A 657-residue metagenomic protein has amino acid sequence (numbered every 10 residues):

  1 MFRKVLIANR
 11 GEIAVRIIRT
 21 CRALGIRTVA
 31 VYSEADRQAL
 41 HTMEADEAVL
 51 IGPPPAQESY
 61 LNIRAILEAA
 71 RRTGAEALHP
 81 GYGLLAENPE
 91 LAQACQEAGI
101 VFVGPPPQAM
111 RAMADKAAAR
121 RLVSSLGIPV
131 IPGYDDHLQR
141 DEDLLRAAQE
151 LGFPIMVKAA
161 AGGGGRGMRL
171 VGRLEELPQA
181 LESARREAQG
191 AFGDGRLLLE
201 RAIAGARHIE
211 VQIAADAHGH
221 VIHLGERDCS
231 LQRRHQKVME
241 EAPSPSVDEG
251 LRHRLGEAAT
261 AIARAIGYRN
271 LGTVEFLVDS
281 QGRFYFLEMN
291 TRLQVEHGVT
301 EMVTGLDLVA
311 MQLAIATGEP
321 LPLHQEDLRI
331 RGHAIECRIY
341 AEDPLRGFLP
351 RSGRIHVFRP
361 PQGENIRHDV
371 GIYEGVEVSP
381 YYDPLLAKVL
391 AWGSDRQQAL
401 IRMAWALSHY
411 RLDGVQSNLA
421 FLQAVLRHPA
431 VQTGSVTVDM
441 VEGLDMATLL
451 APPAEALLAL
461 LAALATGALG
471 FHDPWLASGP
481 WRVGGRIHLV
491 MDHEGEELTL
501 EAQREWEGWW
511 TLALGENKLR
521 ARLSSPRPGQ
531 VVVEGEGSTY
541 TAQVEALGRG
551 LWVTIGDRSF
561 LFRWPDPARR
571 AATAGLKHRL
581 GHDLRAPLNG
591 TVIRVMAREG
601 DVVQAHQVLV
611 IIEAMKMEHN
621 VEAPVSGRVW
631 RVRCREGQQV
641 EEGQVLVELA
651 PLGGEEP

Functional and structural regions predicted by a protein language model:
M1-V274, V278-E296: N-terminal beta-alpha lobe that positions the nucleotide/phosphoryl donor in ATP/NTP-coupled carboxylate activation
A77, A86-A94, E336, R346 (+2 more regions): Structured, non-catalytic alpha/beta "coupling" segments that mediate domain-domain communication and provide generic
R173, A215-H220, D279-G282, Q362 (+3 more regions): Short acidic-glycine loop/turn motifs at beta-strand connectors
A259, G298-R520, V608, Q638-P657: Catalytic cores of soluble metabolic enzymes centered on carboxylation/carboxyl-transfer
L323-R331, D439-D445, L449-L450, L561-A586: Long, charged amphipathic helices and adjacent flexible linkers at domain junctions
E505-Q530, E534-T541: Conserved nucleotide-binding/hydrolysis modules and their immediate coupling elements across P-loop/ASCE NTPase motors
A574-P657: Structured functional modules or segments
